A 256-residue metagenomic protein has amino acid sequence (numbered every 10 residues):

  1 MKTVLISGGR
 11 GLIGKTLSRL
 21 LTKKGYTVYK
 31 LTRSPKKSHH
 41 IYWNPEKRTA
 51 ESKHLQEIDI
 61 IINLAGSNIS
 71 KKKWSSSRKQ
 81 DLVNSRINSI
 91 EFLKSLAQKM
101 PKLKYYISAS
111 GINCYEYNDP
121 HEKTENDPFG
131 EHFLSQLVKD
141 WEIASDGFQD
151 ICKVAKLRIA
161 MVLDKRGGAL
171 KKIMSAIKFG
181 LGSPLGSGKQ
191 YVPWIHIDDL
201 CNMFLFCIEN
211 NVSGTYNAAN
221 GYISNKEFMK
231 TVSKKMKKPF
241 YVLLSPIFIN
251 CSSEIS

Functional and structural regions predicted by a protein language model:
T3-K24: N-terminal Rossmann NAD(P)H-binding glycine-rich loop of SDR-like oxidoreductase domains
S7, L31, L64-A65, Y106-I112 (+1 more regions): SDR active-site strand-loop-helix element
L31-P35, P45: N-terminal Rossmann-fold cofactor-binding loop
Y42-N88: NAD(P)H-binding glycine-rich loop region in Rossmannoid oxidoreductase-like domains and their noncatalytic homologs
E91-H132: Conserved Rossmann-fold NAD(P)-dependent oxidoreductase catalytic core, especially the SDR/UDP-sugar
S135, K139, D146-Q149, K153-K156 (+1 more regions): NAD(P)-dependent short-chain dehydrogenase/reductase
M174-G182, K189-I223: Alpha-helical substrate-binding/gating segment
M203, E209-I255: Mid/C-terminal beta-alpha module of Rossmann-like enzyme folds, strongest in SDR-family dehydrogenases/epimerases
